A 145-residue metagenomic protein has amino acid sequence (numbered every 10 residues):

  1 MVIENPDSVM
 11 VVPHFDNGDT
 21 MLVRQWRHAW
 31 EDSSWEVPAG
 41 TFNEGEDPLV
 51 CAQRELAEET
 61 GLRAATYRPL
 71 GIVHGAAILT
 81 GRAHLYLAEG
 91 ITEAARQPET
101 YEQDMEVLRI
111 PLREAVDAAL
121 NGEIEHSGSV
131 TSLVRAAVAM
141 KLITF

Functional and structural regions predicted by a protein language model:
M1, L22-Q25: Beta-strand scaffold of nucleotide-dependent catalytic cores
M1-M10, D16: Acidic, metal-coordinating catalytic segment for phosphate/diphosphate chemistry, firing primarily on the Nudix
P13, L87-E89, R109-P111: Short, well-ordered beta-strand micro-motif
F15-N17, M21-V23: Glycine/small-residue-rich phosphate/adenosyl-binding loop
H28-W30: A short acidic/small-residue loop/turn micro-motif
S33, A77-I78, A83-H84, T100-F145: Nudix hydrolase/Nudix homology domain
V37-R68, Y86, E102, P111: The catalytic Nudix box helix
T66-E93, Q103-D104: Histidine/lysine/aspartate-rich catalytic loop segments that bind and position anionic ligands
